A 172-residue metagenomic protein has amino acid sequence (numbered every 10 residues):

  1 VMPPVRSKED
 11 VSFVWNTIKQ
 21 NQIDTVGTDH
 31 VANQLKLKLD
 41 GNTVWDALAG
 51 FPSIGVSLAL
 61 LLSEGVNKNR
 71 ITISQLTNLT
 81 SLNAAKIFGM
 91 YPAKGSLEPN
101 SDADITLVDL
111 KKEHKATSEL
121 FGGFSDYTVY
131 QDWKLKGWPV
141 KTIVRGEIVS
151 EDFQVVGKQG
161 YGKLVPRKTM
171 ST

Functional and structural regions predicted by a protein language model:
V1-E9, L48-S53, V129-K134: A short acidic, glycine-rich active-site loop that binds or catalyzes chemistry on phosphate/adenosine moieties
V1-V26: Histidine/acidic residue-rich metal-binding segments in metalloenzymes
V14-N16, G95-S96, D132: Short, flexible, glycine/charge-rich loop motifs used to bind or transfer phosphoryl groups or to couple energy/partner
K19-V26, V31-L110: His/Asp/Glu-enriched, well-ordered alpha-helical/loop segment that forms or immediately abuts the divalent-metal
L39-T43, D102-V165: C-terminal cap of metal-dependent C-N hydrolases
G95-P99, L120, S171: Juxtamembrane/interface motifs at transmembrane-helix termini
L164-T172: Short, solvent-exposed cationic patches
